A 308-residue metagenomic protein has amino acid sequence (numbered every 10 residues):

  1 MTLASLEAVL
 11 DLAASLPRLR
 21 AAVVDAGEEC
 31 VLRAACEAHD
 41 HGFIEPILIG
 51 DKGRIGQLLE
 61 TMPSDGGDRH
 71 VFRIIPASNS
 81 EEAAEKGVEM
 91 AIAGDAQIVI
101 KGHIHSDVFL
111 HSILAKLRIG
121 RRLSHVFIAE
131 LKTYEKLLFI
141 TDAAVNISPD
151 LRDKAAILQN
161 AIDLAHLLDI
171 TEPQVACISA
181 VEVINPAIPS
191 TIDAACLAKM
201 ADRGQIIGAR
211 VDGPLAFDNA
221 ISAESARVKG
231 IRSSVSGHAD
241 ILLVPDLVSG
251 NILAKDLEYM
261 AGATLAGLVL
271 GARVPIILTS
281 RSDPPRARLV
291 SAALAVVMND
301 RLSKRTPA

Functional and structural regions predicted by a protein language model:
M1-V235, D240-A308: Anion-binding alpha/beta catalytic cores of soluble intermediary-metabolism enzymes, centered on
